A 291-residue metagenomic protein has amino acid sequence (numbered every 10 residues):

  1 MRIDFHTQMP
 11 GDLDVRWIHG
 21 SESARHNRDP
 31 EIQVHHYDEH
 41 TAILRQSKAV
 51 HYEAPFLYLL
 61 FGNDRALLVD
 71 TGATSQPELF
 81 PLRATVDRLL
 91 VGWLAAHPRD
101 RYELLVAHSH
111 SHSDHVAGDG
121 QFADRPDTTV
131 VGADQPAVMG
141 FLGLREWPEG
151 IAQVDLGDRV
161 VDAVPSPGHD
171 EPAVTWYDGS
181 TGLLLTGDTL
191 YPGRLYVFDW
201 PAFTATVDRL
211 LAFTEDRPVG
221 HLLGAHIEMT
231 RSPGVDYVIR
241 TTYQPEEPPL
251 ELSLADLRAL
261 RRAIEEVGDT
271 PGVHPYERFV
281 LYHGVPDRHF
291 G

Functional and structural regions predicted by a protein language model:
M1-N27, D208-G291: Accessory terminal helices/loops
F5-G11, A73-V160: Active-site HxH/HxHxD metal-binding segment of metal-dependent hydrolases
H26, V50-E53, P167-H169: A short catalytic or substrate-binding loop motif that flags glycine-/basic-rich loops and adjacent residues that bind
P30-A95, W176-T189: Conserved beta-strand hairpin/beta-sheet module of binuclear metal-dependent hydrolase folds, prominently
A42, L105-A107, V131, V164 (+2 more regions): Hydrophobic/aromatic beta-strand patches that form the interior of the parallel beta-sheet core in alpha/beta enzyme
L44, P148, S166: Hydrophobic residues at beta-strand termini and immediately following loops that shape nucleotide-binding pockets
K48-A49, V160-D162: Active-site metal-binding core of divalent-cation-utilizing nuclease and nuclease-like domains
A66, A73-S75, F80, P165 (+1 more regions): Metallo-beta-lactamase
